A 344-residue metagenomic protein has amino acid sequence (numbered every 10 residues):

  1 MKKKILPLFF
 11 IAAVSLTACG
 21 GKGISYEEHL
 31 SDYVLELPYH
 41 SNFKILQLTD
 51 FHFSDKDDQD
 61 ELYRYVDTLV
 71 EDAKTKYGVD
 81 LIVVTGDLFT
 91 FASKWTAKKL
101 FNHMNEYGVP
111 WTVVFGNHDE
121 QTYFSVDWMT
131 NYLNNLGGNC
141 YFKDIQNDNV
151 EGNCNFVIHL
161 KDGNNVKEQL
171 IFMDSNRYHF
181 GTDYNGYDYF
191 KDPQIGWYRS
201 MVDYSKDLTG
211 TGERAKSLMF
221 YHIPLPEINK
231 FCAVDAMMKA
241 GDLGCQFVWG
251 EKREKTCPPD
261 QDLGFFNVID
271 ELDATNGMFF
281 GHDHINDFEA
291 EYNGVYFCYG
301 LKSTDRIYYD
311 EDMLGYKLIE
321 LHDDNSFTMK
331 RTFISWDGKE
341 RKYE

Functional and structural regions predicted by a protein language model:
G20-K99: N-terminal active-site segment of His-dependent metallophosphoesterases
G23-Y26, D32-Y33, Y39, V157-G163 (+3 more regions): Binuclear metal-dependent phosphoesterase catalytic core
E28-S31, K99-G212, S303, L318-H322: Extended active-site neighborhood of metal-dependent phosphoesterases/phosphodiesterases
N42-D55, K167-R177, F220, Y296-K302: Active-site-proximal beta-strand elements of phosphoester/diester hydrolases
L46-R64, F89-W95, Q121-T122, D127-W128 (+3 more regions): Acidic/histidine-rich helix-loop elements that form or flank divalent-metal/phosphate-binding sites at the catalytic
S54-K56, F89-W95, V113-F124, Y178-G181 (+4 more regions): Active-site environment of divalent metal-dependent phosphoester hydrolases
D58-E61, G86-M104, E120-G138, F231 (+1 more regions): Metal-dependent catalytic neighborhoods of phosphoester/phosphodiester hydrolases
A73-L81, Q169, Y184-D283, D287: His/acidic metal-ligating clusters that form di-metal
